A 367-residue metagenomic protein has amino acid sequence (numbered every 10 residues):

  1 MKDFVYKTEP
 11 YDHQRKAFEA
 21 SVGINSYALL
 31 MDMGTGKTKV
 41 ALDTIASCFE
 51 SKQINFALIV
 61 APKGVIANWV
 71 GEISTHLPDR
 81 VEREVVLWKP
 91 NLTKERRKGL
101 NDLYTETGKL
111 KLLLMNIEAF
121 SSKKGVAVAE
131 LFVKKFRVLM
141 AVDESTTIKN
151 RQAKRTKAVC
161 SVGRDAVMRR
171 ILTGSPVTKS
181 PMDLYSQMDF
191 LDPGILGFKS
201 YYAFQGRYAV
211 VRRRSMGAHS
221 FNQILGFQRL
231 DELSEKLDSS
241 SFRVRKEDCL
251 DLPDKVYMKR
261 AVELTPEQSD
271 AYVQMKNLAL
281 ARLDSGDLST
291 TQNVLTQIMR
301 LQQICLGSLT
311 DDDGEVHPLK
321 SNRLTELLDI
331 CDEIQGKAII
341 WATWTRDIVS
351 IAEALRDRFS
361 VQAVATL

Functional and structural regions predicted by a protein language model:
M1-L30: Conserved pre-motif I regulatory segment
I24-T44: Walker A/P-loop
M33-G34, V167-P181: Conserved helicase ATPase motor motifs in RecA-like P-loop NTPase domains
V40, I54-T75, T178-D183, W344-T345: Conserved Walker A/P-loop ATP-binding site and its immediately adjacent core in helicase/helicase-like ATPase domains
V65-L92, L191-G194, R358: Conserved helix-turn-beta segment of the N-terminal RecA-like "Helicase ATP-binding" lobe in SF1/SF2 helicases
T93-L112, I117-F136: Conserved helix/coil segment N-terminal to the catalytic DExD/H
L114-F120, A127-K134, A153-V167, G197-E315 (+1 more regions): Inter-lobe coupling linker of SF2 helicases/translocases
I339-L367: Conserved helicase motor "Helicase C" RecA-like lobe of SF1/SF2 P-loop NTPases
